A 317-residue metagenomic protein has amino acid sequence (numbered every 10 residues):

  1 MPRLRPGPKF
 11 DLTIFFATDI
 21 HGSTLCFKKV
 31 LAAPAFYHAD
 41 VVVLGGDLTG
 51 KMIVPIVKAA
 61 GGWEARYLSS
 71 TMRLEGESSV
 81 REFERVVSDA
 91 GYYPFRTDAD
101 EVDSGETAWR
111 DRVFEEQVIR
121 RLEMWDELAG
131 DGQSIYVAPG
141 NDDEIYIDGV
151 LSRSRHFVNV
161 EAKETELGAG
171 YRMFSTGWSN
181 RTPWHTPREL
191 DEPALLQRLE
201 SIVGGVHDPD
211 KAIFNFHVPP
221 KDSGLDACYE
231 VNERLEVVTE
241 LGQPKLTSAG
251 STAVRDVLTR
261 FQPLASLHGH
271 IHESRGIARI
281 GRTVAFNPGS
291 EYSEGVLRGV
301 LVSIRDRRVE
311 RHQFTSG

Functional and structural regions predicted by a protein language model:
L4, G22, E164-G170, T186 (+3 more regions): Binuclear metal-dependent phosphoesterase catalytic core
D11-H21, G170-T182, I213-H217, V284-S290 (+1 more regions): Active-site-proximal beta-strand elements of phosphoester/diester hydrolases
D19, F27, V42, D47 (+6 more regions): Divalent metal-coordination and catalytic microenvironments
H21-L25, T49-I53, A138-D148, E166 (+4 more regions): Active-site environment of divalent metal-dependent phosphoester hydrolases
K28-G168: Core catalytic region of metal-dependent phosphoesterases/phosphodiesterases, especially metallo-beta-lactamase-like
S104-E115, I213-Q262: Active-site-proximal segments of metal-dependent phosphoesterases and phosphodiesterases across multiple
V118-I135, V206-P209, V254-L264: A structural motif corresponding to the C-terminal end of an alpha-helix and its immediate exit/capping segment
A169-A212, N232-E233, P244-T252: Binuclear metal-dependent hydrolase catalytic cores centered on His/Asp/Glu-rich metal-binding motifs
